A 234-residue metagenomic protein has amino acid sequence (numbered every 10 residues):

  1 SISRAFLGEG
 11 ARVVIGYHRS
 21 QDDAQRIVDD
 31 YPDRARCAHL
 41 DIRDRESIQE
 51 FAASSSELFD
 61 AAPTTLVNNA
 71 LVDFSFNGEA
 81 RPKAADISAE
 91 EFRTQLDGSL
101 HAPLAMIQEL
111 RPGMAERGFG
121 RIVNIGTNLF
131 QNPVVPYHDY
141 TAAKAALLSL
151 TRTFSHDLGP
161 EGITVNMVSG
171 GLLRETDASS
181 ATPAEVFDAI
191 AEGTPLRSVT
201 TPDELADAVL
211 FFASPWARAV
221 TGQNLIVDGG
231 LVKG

Functional and structural regions predicted by a protein language model:
S1-V14: Canonical Rossmann dinucleotide-binding motif of NAD(H)/NADP(H)-dependent dehydrogenases/reductases, specifically
Q25-I27, A80-P82, P160, M167-T194 (+2 more regions): A glycine/serine/threonine-rich, flexible loop-to-helix segment that serves as the NAD(P) cofactor-binding "lid"
V72-F76, K83-Q95, R121-A146, T151-P160 (+1 more regions): Catalytic loop of short-chain dehydrogenase/reductase
I107-Q108, R152: A short, exposed helix-loop element centered on a Lys and neighboring polar residues
P112, H156-D157, R218: Alpha-helical segment proximal to the catalytic Tyr-Lys
N132, E192, L196, L210 (+1 more regions): Short C-terminal tail/terminal secondary-structure segment of NAD(P)H-dependent dehydrogenase/reductase domains
G159, T164, V220-G222: Short, small/polar-rich loop/turn modules that mediate ligand/substrate recognition or access, typified
